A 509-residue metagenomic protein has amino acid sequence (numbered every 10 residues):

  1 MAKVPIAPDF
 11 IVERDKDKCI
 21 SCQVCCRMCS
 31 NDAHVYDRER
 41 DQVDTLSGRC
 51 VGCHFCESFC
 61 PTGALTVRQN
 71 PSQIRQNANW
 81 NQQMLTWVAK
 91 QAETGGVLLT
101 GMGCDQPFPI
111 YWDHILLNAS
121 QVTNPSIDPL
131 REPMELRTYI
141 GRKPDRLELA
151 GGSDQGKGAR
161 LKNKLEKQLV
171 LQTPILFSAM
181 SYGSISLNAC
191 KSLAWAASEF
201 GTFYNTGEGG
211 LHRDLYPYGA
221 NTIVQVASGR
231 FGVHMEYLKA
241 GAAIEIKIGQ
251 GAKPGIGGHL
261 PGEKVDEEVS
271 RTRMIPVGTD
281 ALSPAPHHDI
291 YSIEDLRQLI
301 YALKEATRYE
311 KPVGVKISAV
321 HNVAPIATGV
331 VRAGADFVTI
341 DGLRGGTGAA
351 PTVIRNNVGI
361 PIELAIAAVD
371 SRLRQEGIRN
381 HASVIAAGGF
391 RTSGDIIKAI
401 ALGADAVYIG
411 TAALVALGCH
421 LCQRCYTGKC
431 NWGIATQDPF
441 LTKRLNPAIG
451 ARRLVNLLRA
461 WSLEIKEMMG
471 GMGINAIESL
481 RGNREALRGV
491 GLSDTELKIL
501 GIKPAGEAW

Functional and structural regions predicted by a protein language model:
M1-I6, F10, A33, E39-Q42 (+4 more regions): Conserved, well-structured core domains of diverse proteins
K3-D9, T66, R75-N81, T86-N118 (+3 more regions): Conserved active-site-proximal phosphate/metal-binding subdomains
P8-I11, S21, C26-R27, N31 (+5 more regions): Glycine-rich phosphate/ribose-binding loops and adjacent secondary-structure elements that form binding surfaces
I11-V24, T45-F55: Flanking scaffold residues of small Cys/His-coordinated metal-binding clusters
D17, S21, G52, S181-A189 (+8 more regions): Catalytic cores of large soluble enzymes that bind and process phosphate-bearing ligands
G201-T202, G241, A335, A404 (+1 more regions): A structural motif
T202-T206, E305-V313, E467-E478: Intrinsically disordered or highly flexible coil/loop and linker segments, enriched in small and charged/polar residues
I244-I293, Q298, E305, H321: Active-site cores of enzymes that catalyze phosphoryl transfer or operate on phosphate-rich substrates
